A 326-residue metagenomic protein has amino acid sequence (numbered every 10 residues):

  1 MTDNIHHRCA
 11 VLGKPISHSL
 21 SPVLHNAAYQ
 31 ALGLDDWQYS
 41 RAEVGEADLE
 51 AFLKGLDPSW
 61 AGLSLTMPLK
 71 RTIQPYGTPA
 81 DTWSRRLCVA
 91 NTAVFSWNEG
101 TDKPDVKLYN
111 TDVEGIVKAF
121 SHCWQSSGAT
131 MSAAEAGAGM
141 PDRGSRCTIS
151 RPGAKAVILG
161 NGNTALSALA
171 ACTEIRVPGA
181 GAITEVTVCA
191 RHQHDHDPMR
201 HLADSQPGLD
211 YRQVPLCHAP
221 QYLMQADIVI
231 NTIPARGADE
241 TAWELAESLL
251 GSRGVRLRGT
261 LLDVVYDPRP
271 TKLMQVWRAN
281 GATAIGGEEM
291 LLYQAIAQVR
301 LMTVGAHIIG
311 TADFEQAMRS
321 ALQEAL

Functional and structural regions predicted by a protein language model:
T2-D3, S150-P152, I175-G181, E244-R258: Short, conserved loop/helix-junction motifs that constitute active-site signature segments in enzyme catalytic cores
T2-M131, R146, V276: Phosphate/diphosphate ligand-binding glycine-rich loop within oxidoreductases
G13, K107-V113, F120, W124 (+3 more regions): Glycine-rich adenosine-cofactor-binding loop
P15, R191-D195, D267: Residues in the short beta-alpha loop(s) of Rossmann-like NAD(P)-binding domains
A61, L65-T72, T164, P234-A238 (+2 more regions): Short glycine-rich anion-binding loops that position phosphate/pyrophosphate groups of nucleotides and phosphorylated
W124-G128, G153, R258-L326: Adenosine-phosphate binding glycine-rich loop
P178-P207: NAD(P)-binding Rossmann-fold cofactor-contacting core
Q206-A284: Rossmann-like adenosine-cofactor binding region
